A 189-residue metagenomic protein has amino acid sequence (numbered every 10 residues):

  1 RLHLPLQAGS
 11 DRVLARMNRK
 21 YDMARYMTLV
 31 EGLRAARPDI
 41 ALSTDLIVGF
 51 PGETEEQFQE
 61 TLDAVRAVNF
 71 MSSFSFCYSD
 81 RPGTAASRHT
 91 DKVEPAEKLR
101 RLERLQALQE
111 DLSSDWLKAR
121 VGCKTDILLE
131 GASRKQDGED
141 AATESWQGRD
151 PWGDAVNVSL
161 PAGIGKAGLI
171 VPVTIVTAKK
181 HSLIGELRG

Functional and structural regions predicted by a protein language model:
R1-S72, D80-E97: Conserved non-cysteine loop/helix-boundary elements of the Radical SAM core domain that shape
L46-V48, C77, G131, G189: A general secondary-structure junction signal
N69, C77, T177: Conserved functional loop/turn residues at catalytic and ligand-binding sites
R88-G189: Terminal RNA-binding accessory module
